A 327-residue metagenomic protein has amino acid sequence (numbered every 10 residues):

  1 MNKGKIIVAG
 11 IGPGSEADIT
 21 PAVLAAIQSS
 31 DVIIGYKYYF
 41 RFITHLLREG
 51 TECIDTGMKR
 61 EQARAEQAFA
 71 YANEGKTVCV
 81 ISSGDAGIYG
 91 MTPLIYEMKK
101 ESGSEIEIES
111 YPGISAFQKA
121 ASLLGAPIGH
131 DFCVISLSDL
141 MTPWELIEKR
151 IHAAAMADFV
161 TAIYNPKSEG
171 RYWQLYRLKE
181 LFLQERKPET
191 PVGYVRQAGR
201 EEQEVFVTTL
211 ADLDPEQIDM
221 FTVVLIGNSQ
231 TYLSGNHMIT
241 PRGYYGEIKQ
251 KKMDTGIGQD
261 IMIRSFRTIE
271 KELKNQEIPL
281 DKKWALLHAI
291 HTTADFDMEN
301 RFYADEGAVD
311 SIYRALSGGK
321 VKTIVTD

Functional and structural regions predicted by a protein language model:
M1-I108, D214, Q250-D327: Class I S-adenosyl-L-methionine
I6-V8, M156-I261, I290: A contiguous loop/helix-start segment that scaffolds small-molecule binding in enzyme catalytic cores
S30-I33, L46, Y71-G75, M98 (+7 more regions): Change "in soluble alpha/beta enzymes" to "in soluble alpha/beta proteins
L46, M91-T92, A120-S122, E145-L146 (+2 more regions): Short, well-ordered secondary-structure micro-motifs
T56, Y111-G113, L137, V195-Q197 (+1 more regions): Conserved beta-strand termini and adjacent loop/short-helix elements that scaffold enzyme active sites in alpha/beta
I88-A157: Class I SAM-dependent methyltransferase SAM-binding "motif I" and its flanking Rossmann-like core
